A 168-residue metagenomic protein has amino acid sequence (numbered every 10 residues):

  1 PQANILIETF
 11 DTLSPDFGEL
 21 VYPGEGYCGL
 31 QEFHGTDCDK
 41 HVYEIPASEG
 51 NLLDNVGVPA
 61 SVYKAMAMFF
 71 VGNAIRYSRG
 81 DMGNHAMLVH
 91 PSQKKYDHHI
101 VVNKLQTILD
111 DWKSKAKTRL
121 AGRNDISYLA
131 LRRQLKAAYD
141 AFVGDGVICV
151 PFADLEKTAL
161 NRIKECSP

Functional and structural regions predicted by a protein language model:
P1-R76, A86, A121-A130: Conserved P-loop NTPase catalytic core
R79-P168: Conserved C-terminal RecA-like helicase domain
